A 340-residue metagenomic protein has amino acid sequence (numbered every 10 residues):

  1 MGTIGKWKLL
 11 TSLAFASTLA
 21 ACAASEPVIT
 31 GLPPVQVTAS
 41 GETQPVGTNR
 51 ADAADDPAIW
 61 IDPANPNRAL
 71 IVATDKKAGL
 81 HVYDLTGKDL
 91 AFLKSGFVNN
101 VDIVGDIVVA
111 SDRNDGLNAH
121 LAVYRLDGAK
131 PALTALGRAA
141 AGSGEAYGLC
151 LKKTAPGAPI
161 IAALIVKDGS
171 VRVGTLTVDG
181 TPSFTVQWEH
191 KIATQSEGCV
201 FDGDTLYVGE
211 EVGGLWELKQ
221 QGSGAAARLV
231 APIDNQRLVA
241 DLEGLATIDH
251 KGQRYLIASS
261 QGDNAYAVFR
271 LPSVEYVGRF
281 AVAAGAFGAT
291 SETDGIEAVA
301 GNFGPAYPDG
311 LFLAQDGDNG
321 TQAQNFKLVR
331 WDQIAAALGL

Functional and structural regions predicted by a protein language model:
G2-T11: Bacterial N-terminal signal peptides that target proteins for export
T18-A21: C-terminal motif of bacterial Sec signal peptides marking the signal peptidase cleavage site
A23-L340: Sequence/structural signature of beta-propeller domains
